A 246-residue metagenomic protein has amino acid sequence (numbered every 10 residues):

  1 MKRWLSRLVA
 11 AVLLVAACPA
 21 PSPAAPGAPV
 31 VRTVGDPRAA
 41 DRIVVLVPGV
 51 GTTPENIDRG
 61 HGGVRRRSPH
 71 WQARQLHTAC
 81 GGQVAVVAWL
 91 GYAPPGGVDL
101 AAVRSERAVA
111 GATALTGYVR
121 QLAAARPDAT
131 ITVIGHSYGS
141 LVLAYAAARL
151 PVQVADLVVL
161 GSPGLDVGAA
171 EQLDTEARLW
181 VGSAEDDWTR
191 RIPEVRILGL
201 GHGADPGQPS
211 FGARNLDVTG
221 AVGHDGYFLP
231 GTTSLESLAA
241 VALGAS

Functional and structural regions predicted by a protein language model:
M1-P21, L157: Secretory targeting and sorting signals
G27-R32, G60-G62: Short alpha-helical segments and helix-capping/turn motifs at coil-helix boundaries
V31-A40: Short beta-strand-to-loop junctions in surface cap/lid or active-site-entrance loops
P37, V50-T113, A123-A129, R149-S246: Lipolytic serine-hydrolase domain surface
D41-V50: Short beta-strand element of the alpha/beta-hydrolase
I134-L143: Gly/Ala-rich beta-loop-alpha elbow adjacent to hydrolase catalytic centers
A144-A148: Short, hydrophobic alpha-helix immediately C-terminal to the catalytic nucleophile
